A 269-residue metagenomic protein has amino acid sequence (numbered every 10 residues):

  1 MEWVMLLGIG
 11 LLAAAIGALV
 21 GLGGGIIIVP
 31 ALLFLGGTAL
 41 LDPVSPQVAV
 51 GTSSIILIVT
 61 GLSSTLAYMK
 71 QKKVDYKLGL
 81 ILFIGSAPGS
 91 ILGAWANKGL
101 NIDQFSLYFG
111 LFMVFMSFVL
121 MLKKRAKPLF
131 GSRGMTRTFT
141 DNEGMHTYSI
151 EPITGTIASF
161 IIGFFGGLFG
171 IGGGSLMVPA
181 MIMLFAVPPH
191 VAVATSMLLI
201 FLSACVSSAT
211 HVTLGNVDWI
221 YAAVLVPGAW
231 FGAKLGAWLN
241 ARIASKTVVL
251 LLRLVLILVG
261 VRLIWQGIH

Functional and structural regions predicted by a protein language model:
M1-A15, L33-F34, T38-P43, Q47 (+3 more regions): Juxtamembrane transmembrane-helix boundary motif
L11-L22, S159-F169, S203, S207: Transmembrane alpha-helix interface/packing and boundary motifs in multi-pass membrane proteins, characterized by
G21-A31, G170-A180: Transmembrane helix boundary and interhelical junction motifs in multipass membrane proteins
D42-G51, K77, A186-M197: Membrane-interface alpha-helices at helix entry/exit sites of multi-pass transporters
P46, T52-S63: Transmembrane alpha-helices of multi-pass small-molecule transport proteins
S53-L57, S196-I200, Y221-V226: Short hydrophobic/aromatic, small-residue-rich stretches within specific transmembrane helices of secondary active
